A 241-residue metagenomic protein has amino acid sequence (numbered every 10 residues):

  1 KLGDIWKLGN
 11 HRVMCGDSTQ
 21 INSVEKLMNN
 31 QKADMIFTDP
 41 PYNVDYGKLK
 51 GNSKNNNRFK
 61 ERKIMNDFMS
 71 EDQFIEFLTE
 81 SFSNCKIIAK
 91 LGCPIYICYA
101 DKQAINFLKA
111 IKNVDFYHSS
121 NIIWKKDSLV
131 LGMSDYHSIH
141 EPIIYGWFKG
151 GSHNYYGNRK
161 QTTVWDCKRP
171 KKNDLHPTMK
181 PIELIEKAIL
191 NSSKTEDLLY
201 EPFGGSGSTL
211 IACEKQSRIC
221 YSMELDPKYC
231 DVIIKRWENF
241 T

Functional and structural regions predicted by a protein language model:
K1-C230: Core catalytic lobe of class I
K228-N239: Short alpha-helix adjacent to the SAM-binding motif of class I
